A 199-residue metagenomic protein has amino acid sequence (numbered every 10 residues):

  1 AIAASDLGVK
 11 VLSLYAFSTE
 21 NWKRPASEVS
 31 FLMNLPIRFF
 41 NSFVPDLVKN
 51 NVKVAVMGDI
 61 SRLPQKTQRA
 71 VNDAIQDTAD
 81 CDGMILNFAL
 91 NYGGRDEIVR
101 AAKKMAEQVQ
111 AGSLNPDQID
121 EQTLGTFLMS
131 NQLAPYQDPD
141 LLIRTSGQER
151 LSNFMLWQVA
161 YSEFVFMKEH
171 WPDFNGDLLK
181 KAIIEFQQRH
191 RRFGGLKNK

Functional and structural regions predicted by a protein language model:
A1-K199: Flexible, compositionally biased loop and terminal segments
